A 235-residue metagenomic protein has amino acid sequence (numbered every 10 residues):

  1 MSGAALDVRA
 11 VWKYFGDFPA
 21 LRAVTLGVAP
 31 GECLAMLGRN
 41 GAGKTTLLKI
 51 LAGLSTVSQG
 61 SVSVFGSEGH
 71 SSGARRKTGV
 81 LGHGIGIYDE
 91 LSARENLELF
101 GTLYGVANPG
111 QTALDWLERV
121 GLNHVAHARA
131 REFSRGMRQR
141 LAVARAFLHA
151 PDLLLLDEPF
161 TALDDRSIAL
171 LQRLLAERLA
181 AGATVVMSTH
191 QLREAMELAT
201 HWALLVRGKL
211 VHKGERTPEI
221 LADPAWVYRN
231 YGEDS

Functional and structural regions predicted by a protein language model:
A52: Helix-to-loop junction immediately C-terminal to a conserved catalytic motif
G60-A74, H212: Conserved ABC transporter NBD signature motif
E98, T102-V125: Conserved ABC ATPase "signature" region
L154-E158: Catalytic Walker B motif of ABC-type/P-loop ATPase nucleotide-binding domains
D165-S167: Helix N-cap at the start of a conserved alpha-helix in ABC-type nucleotide-binding domains
